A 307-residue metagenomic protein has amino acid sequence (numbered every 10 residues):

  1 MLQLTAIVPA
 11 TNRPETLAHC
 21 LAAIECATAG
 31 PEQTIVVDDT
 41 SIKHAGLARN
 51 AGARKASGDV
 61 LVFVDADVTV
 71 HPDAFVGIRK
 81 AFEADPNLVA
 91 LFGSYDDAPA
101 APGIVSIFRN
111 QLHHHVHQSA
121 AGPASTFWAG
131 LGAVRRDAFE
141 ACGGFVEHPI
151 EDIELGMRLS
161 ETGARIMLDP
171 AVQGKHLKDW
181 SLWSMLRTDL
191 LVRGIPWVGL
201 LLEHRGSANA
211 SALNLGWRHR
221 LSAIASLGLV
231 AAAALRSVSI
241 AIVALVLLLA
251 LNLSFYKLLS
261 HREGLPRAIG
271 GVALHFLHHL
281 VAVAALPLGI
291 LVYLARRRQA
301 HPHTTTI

Functional and structural regions predicted by a protein language model:
L2-T5, Q33, E154: Cell-envelope/extracellular polymer assembly enzymes that use nucleotide-activated donors
A22-P31: Short, acidic, metal-binding catalytic loop of nucleotide-sugar glycosyltransferases
T40-A56, G77, A129: Glycine-rich, basic loop-to-helix element that forms the pyrophosphate-binding segment of sugar-nucleotide handling
L61: Short aromatic/hydrophobic "clamp" motif used to bind/position activated sugar donors
D73-V105, L177: Conserved donor NDP-sugar-binding/catalytic core segment of glycosyltransferases
D97-A98, H115-V134, H148, E154 (+2 more regions): A recurrent flexible, glycine/aromatic-enriched loop bordering the glycosyltransferase active site that acts as
V146-N209: Catalytic donor/gating beta->alpha subdomain of glycosyltransferases that bind UDP-sugars
S222-L294: Membrane-embedded multi-pass helical conduit in multi-pass membrane proteins, especially envelope-biosynthetic
